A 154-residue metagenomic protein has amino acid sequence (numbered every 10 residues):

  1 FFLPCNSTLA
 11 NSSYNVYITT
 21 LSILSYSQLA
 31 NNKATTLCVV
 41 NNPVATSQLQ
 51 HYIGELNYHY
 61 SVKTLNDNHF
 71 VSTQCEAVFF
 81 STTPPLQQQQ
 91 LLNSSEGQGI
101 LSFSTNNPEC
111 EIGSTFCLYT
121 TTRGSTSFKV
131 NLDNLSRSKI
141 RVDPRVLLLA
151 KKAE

Functional and structural regions predicted by a protein language model:
F1-C5: Bacterial N-terminal signal peptides
T8-E154: Short hydrophobic alpha-helices and adjacent helix-cap/hinge residues
